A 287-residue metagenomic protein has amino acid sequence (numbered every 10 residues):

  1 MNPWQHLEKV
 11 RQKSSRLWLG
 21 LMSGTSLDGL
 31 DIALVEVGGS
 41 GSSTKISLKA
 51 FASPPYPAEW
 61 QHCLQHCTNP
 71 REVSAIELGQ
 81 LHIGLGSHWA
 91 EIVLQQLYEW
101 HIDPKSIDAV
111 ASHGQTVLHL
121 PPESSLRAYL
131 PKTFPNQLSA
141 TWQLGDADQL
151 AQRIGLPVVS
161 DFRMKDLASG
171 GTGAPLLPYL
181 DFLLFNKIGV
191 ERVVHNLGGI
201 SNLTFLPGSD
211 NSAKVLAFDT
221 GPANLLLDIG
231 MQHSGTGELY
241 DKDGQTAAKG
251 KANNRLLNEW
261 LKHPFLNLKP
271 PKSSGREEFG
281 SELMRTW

Functional and structural regions predicted by a protein language model:
M1-S14, T116-E123, D161, D166-E191: Conserved phosphate-binding catalytic cores of ATP/NTP-utilizing and phosphoryl-transfer enzymes
W18, L30-E36, S201-L206, D228: Short beta-strand scaffold segments in enzyme catalytic cores
L21-E77, V215: Short glycine-rich, Thr/Ser-proximal phosphate-binding strand/loop in the N-terminal lobe of ATP-dependent enzymes
L34-S43, P122-D148, L176, F182-N186 (+1 more regions): A glycine- and small-aliphatic-rich helix-loop capping segment at beta-alpha/alpha-beta transitions that lines
R71-L144: Short beta-strand-loop/turn "lid" adjacent to the catalytic site in phosphate-handling enzymes
A109-S112, Q152, V158-M164, A168-S169 (+2 more regions): General beta-strand structural signal in soluble alpha/beta enzymes
Y179-K251: Glycine-rich phosphate-binding loop of actin/hexokinase-like ATP-binding domains
G237-W287: A contiguous, well-structured pocket-lining segment that forms one wall/lid of small-molecule binding clefts in soluble
